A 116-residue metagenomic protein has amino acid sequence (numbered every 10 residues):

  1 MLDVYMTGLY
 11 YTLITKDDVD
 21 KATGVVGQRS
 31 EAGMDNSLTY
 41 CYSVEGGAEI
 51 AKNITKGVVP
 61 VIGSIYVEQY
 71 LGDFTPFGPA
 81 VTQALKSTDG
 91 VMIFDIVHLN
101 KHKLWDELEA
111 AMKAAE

Functional and structural regions predicted by a protein language model:
M1-Y70: Glycoside hydrolase catalytic-domain groove-lining segments
Y5, A84, V91: Conserved, mostly hydrophobic/aromatic
T7, I93-I96: Conserved beta-strand positions
A22, D73-K86, I96-E116: Aromatic-rich peripheral "rim/lid" segments of glycoside hydrolase catalytic domains that contact and position glycan
V59, S87-M92: A short pocket-lining beta-strand/turn micro-motif at the edge of beta-sheets
